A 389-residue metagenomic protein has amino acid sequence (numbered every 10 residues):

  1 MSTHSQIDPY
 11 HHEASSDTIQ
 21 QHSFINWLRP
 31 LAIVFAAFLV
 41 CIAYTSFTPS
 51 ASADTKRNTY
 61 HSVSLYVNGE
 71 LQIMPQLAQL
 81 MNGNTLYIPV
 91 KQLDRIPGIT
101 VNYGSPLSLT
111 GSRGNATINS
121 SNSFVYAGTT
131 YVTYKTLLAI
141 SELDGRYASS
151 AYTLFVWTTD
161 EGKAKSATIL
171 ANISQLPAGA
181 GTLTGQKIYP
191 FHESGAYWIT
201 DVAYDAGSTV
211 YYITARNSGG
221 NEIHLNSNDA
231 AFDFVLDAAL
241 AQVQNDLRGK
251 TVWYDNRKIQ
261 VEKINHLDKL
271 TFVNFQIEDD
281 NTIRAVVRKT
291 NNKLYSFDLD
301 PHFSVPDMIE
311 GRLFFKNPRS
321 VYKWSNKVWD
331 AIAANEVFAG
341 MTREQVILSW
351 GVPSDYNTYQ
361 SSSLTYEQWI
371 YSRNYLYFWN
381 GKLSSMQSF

Functional and structural regions predicted by a protein language model:
M1-P9: N-terminal acidic, proline/glycine-rich, low-complexity intrinsically disordered segments
H4, I19, S46-P49: N-terminal compositionally biased, intrinsically disordered segments and leader/signal-like regions
D8, E13-F35: Bacterial N-terminal signal peptides that target proteins for export
P30, T45-S194, G207-V210, S227-F232 (+1 more regions): Primary recognition of N-terminal secretory signal peptides and signal-anchoring hydrophobic helices
I33-S46: Bacterial N-terminal signal peptides
A164-F389: Residues within mature, well-folded domains
